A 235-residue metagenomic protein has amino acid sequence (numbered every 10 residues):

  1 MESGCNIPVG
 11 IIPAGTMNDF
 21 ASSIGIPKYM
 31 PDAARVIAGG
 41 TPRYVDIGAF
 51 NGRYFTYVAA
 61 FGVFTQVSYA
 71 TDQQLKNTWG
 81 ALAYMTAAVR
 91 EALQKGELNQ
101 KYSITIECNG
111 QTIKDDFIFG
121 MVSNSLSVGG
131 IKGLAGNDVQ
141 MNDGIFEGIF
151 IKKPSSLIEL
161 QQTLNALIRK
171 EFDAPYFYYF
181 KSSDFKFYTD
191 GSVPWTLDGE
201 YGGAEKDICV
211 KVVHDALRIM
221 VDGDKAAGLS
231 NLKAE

Functional and structural regions predicted by a protein language model:
E2-V122: Catalytic core of DAGKc-family lipid kinases
N18, V128, V193: Glycine-rich nucleotide phosphate-binding loop and flanking beta-alpha elements of Rossmann-like dinucleotide-binding
Y44-I47, K101-S103, F117, G136 (+3 more regions): Short, acidic/polar N-cap/turn motifs at the starts of alpha helices
F50, A70, V122-S123, I149-K152 (+1 more regions): Short beta-strand-to-turn element immediately C-terminal to the catalytic PLP-Schiff-base lysine in fold type I
A60, M121-N137, Y201: Glycine-rich phosphate/pyrophosphate-binding beta-alpha loops
T65-V67, K114-D116, S127-K132, S156-L160: Short acidic/glycine-rich loop or secondary-structure boundary segments that cap or lie
L75-A83, V128-I131, G136-S155: Gly/Ser/Thr-rich active-site loops/lids in small-molecule metabolic enzymes that frequently grip phosphoryl groups
C108-N109, K114, Q140-D143, F150-E235: ATP/nucleoside-binding phosphotransfer catalytic cores, i.e., glycine-rich phosphate-binding loops
